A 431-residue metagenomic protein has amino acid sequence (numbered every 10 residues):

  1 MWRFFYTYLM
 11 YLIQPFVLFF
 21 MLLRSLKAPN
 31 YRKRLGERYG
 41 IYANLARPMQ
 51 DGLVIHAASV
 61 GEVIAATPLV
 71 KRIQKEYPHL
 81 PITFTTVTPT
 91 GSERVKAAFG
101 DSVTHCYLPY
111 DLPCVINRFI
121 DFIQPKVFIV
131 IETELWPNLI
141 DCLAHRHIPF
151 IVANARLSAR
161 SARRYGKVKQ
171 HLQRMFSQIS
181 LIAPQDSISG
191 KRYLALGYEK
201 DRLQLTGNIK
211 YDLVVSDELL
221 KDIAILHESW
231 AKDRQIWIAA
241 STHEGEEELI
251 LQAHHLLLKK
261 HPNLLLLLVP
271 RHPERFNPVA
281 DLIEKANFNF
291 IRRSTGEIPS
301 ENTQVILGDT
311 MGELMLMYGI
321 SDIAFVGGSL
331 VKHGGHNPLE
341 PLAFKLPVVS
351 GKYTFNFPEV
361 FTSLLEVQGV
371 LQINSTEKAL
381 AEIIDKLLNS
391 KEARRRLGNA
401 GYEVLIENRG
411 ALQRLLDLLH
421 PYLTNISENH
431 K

Functional and structural regions predicted by a protein language model:
M1-K431: Nucleotide-activated sugar donor-binding and catalytic core shared by glycosyltransferases and related lipid-linked
